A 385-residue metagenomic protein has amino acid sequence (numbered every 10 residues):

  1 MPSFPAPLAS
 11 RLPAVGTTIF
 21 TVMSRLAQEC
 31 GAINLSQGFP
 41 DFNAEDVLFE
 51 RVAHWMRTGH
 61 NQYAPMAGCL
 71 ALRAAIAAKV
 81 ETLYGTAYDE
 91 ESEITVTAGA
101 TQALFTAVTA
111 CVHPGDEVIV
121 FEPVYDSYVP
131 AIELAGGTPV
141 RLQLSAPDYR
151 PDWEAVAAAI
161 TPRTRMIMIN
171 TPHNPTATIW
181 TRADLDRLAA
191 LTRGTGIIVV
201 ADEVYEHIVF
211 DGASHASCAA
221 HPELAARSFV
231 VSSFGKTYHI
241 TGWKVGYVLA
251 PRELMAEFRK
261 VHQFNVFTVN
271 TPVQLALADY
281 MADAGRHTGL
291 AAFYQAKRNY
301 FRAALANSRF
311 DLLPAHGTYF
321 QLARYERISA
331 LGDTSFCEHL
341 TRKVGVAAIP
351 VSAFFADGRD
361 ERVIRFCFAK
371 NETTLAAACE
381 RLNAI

Functional and structural regions predicted by a protein language model:
P2-F4, A9-G99, T106, Y280-A282: N-terminal small-domain helix-loop-helix segment of the aminotransferase-like
C30, A135, G194-T195, S308 (+1 more regions): Helix C-cap/helix->beta junction micro-motif
A78, H339-A348, F354-I385: PLP-dependent enzyme catalytic core of the Aspartate aminotransferase-like
A110-I132: Conserved PLP-anchoring active-site segment centered on the Schiff-base-forming lysine
L134-V140: A short helix-loop-beta submotif of the ANL/AMP-binding
V140, L144-D211: Active-site phosphate-binding strand-loop segment of PLP-dependent enzymes
A220, A226-Q295, N299-L305, I385: Conserved core segment of the aminotransferase class I/II
A278, Y294-R302, L312-Y325, R359: Conserved glycine-rich beta-strand-loop-beta hairpin in the small C-terminal domain of fold type I
